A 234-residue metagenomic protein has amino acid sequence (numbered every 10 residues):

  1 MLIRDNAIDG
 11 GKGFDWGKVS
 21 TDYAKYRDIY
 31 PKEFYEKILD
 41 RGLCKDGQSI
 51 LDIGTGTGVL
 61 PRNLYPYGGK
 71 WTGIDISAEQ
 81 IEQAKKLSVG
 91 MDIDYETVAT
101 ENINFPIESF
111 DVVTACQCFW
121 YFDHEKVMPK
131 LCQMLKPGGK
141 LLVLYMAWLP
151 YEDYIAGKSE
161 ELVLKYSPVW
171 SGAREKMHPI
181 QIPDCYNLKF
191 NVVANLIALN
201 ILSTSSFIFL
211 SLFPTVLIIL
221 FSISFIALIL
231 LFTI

Functional and structural regions predicted by a protein language model:
M1-K45: Conserved class I S-adenosyl-L-methionine
L43-S49, P106: Short helix-loop-beta connector
L51, T57-N102: Class I SAM-dependent methyltransferase SAM/SAH-binding core
E101-V112: A short acidic, Gly/Pro-enriched loop at the edge of an enzyme's catalytic core that lines a small-molecule cofactor
A115-C116, H124: A short beta-strand submotif of the Rossmann-like class I SAM-dependent methyltransferase core that lines
F122-L131: A short, conserved alpha-helix within the catalytic core of class I
C132, K136-L196: Conserved catalytic/acceptor-binding region of the Class I
N200-S206, L210-L217, F221-T233: Low-acidity, Ser/Thr- and Arg-rich intrinsically disordered low-complexity segments
